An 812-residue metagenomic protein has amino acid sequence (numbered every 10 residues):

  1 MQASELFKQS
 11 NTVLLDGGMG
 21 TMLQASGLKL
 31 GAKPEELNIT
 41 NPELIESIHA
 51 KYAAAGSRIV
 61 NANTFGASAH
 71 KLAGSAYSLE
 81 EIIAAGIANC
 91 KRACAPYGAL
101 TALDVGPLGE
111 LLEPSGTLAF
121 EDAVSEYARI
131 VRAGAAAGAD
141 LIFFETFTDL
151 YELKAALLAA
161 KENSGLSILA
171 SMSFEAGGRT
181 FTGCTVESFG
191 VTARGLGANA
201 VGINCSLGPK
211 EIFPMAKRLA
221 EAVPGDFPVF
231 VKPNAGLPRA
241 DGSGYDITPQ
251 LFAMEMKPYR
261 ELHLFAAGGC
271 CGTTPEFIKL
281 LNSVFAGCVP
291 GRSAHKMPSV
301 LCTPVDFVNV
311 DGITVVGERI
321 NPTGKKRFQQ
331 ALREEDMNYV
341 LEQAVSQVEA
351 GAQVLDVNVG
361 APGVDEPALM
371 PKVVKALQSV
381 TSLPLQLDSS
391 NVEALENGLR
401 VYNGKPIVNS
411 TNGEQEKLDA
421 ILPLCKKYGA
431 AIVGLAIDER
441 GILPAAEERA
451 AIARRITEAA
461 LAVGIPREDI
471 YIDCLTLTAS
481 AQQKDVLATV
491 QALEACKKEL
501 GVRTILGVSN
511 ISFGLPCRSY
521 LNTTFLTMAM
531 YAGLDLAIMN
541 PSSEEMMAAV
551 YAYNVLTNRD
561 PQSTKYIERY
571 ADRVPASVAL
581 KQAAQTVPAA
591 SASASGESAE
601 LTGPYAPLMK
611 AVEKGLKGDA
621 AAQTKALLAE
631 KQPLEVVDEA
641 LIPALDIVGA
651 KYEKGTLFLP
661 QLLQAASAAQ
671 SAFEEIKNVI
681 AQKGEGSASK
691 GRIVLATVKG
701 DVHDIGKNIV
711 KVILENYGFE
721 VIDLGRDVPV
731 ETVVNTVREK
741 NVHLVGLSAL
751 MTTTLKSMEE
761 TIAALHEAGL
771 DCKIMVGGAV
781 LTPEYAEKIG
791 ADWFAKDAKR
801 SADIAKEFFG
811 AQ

Functional and structural regions predicted by a protein language model:
M1-D473, L477-Q812: Domain-level signal for soluble alpha/beta catalytic cores
